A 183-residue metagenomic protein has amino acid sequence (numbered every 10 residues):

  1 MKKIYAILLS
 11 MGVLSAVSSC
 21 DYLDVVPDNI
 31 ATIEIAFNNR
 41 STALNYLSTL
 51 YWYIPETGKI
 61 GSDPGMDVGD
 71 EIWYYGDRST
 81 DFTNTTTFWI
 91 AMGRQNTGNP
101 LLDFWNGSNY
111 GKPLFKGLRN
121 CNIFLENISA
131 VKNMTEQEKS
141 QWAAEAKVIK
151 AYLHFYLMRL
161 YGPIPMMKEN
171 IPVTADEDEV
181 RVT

Functional and structural regions predicted by a protein language model:
M1-D28: Bacterial Sec-dependent N-terminal signal peptides
C20-E145, I149-T183: Short acidic-aromatic linear motifs embedded in glycine-rich loops, typified by GG[WY][YF]DAGD(H) and related
